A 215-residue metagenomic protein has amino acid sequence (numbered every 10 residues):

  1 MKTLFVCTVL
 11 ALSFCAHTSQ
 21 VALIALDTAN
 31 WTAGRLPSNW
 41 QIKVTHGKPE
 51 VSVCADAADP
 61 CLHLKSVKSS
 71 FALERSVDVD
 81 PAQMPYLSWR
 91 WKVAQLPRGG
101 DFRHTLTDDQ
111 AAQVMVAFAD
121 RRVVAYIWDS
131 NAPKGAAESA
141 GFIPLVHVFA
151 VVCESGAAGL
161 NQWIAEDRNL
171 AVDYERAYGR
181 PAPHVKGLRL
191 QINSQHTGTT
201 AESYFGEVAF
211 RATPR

Functional and structural regions predicted by a protein language model:
V6-S13: Bacterial N-terminal signal peptides
S19-V44: Extracellular carbohydrate-recognition regions
T28, L188, E207-F210: Extracellular beta-strand elements of beta-rich domains used for carbohydrate recognition/degradation or cell-matrix
P49-A72: Short carbohydrate-recognition loop motifs
S76-L87, A157-L160: Extracellular/lumenal carbohydrate-interaction signature centered on repeated Trp-anchored short motifs
R90-L96, A119, A171, N193: Solvent-exposed strand-to-loop "edge" motifs in beta-rich extracellular domains
T107-V148: Extracellular/luminal beta-rich ligand-recognition and adhesion surfaces characterized by aromatic-Gly/Pro-enriched
D109-V114, V146-H147, V152-G156, L160-E202: Extracellular beta-strand ligand-recognition surfaces/modules
